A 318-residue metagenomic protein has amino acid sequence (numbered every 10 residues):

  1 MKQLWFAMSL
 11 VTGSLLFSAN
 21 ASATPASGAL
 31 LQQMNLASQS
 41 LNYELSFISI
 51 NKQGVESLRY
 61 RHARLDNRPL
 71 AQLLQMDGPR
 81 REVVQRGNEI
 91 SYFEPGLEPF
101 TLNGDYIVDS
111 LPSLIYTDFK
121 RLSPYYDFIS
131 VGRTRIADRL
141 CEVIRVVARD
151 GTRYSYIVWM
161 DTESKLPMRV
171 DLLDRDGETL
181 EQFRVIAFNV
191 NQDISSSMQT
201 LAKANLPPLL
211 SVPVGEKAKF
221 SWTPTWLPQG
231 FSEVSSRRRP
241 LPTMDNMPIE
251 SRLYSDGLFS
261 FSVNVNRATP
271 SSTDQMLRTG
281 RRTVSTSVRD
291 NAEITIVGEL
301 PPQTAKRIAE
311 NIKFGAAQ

Functional and structural regions predicted by a protein language model:
M1-M8: Bacterial N-terminal signal peptides that target proteins for export
S18-A19: N-terminal signal peptide c-region/cleavage motif recognized by signal peptidases
S22-G96, Y126-T134, L140-V143, V147-S155 (+2 more regions): N-terminal mature ectodomain segment of secretory-pathway/periplasmic proteins
Y92-T117: Acidic/charged, solvent-exposed loop-and-adjacent secondary-structure segments enriched in E/D, K/R, S/T, and G/P
A137-N205: Gly/Pro-enriched, hydrophobic low-complexity segments that function as extracytoplasmic propeptides/linkers
V170, N291-E299: Short, well-ordered beta-strand elements
L206-D290, Q303: Short, solvent-exposed recognition patches
P302-A317: Short, low-complexity, Pro/Ser/Thr/Gly-rich segments in the mature regions of secreted, periplasmic
